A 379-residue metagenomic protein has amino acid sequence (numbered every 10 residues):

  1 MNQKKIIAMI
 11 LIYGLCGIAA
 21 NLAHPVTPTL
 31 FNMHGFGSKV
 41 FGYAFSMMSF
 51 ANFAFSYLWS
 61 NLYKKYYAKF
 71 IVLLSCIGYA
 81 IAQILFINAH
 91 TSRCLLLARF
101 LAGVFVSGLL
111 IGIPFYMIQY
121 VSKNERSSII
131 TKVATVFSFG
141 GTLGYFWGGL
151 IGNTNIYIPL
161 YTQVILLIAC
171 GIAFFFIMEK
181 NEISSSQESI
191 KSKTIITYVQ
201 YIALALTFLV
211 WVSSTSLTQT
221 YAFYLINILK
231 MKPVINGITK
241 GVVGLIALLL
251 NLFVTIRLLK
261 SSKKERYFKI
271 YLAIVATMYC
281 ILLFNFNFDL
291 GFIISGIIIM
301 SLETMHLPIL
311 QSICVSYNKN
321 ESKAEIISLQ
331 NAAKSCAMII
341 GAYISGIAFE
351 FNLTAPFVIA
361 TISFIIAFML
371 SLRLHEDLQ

Functional and structural regions predicted by a protein language model:
M1-Q3, E179-L206: Juxtamembrane intracellular "pre-TM" segments in multi-pass secondary transporters
N2-S49, W211-L229, N236-T239: Helix-loop boundary and gating motifs at the non-cytosolic
S49-Y57, G141-T142, G244-L252, M338-I339: Residue-level signature of mid-helix packing/kink "hotspots" within the transmembrane helices of 12-pass Major
F55-Y67, L250-K263, F349: Helix-to-loop junctions at the C-terminal end of transmembrane segments in multipass secondary transporters
F70-I84, R266-I281: Structural signature of the two symmetry-related core transmembrane helices
R93-L101, L290-I298: Paired small-residue
A98-F137: Cytoplasmic helix-loop-helix junction between adjacent transmembrane helices in 12-TM secondary transporters
S322-F351: A late C-terminal transmembrane helix in Major Facilitator Superfamily
